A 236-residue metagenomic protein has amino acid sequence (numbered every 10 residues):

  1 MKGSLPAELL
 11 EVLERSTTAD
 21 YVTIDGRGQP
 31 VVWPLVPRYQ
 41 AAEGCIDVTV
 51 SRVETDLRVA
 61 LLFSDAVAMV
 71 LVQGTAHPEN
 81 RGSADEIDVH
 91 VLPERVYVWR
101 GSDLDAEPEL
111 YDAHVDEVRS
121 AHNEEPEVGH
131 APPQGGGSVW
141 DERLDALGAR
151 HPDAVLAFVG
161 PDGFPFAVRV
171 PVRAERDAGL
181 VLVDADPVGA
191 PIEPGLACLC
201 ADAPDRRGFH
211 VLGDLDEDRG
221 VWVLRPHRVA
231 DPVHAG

Functional and structural regions predicted by a protein language model:
M1-G236: Binding-site signature for planar aromatic cofactors or substrates
